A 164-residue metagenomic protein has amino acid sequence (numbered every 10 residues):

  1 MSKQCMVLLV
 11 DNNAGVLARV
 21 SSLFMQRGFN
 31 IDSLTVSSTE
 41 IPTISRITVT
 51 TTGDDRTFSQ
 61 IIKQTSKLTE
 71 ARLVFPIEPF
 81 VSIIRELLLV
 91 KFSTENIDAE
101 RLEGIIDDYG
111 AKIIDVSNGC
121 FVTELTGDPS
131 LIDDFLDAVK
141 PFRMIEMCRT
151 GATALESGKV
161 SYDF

Functional and structural regions predicted by a protein language model:
M1-R46, T50-F164: Long, contiguous binding/interaction regions
